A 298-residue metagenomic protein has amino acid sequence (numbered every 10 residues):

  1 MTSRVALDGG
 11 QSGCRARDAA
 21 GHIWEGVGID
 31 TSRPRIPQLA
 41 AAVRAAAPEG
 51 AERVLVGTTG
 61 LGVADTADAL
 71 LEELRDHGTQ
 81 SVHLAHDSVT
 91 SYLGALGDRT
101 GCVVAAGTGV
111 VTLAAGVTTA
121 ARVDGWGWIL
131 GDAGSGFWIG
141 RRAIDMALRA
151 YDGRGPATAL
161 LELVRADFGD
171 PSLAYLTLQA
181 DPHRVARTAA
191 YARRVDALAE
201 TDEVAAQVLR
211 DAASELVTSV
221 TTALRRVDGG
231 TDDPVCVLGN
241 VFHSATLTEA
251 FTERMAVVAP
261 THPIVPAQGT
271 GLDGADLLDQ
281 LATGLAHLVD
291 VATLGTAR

Functional and structural regions predicted by a protein language model:
M1-E49, A95-T100, I144-R298: ATP-binding/phosphotransfer module of carbohydrate and carboxylate kinases, centering on a glycine-rich
R4-D8, R53-L55, H83, Y92-G94 (+3 more regions): Short glycine-aspartate micro-motif
G9-G10, T59, H86-S88, A106-T108 (+3 more regions): Fold-independent oxyanion-binding glycine-rich loops and adjacent beta-strand/coil segments at enzyme active sites
E25-D30, R44-L84, L93-L96, D181: Short beta-strand-loop/turn "lid" adjacent to the catalytic site in phosphate-handling enzymes
L55-L61, A106-T108, D233-H243: Glycine-rich beta-strand-to-loop/alpha-helix junction loops that act as flexible
L74-S81, A120-G127, M255-P263: Glycine/charged-rich beta-loop-alpha catalytic/anionic-binding loops adjacent to active sites
A85-H86, Q268: Short loop/edge segments at beta-strand edges and connector loops that shape dinucleotide/nucleotide cofactor-binding
R99-A150: Glycine-rich phosphate-binding loop of actin/hexokinase-like ATP-binding domains
